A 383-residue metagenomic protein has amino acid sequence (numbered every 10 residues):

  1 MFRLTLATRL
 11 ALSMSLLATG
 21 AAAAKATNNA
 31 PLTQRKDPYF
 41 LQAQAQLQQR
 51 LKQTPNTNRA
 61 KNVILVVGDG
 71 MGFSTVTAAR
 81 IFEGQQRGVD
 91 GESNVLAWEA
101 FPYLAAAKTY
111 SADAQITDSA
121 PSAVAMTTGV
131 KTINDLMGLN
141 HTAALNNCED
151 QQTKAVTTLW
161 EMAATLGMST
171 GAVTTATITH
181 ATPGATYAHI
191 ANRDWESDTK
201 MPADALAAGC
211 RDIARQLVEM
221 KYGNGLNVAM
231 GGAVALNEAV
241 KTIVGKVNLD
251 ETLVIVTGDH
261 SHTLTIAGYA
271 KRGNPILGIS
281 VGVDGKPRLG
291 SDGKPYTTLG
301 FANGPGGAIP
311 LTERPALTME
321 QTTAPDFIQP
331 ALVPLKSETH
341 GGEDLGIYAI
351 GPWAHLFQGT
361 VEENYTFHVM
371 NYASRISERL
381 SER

Functional and structural regions predicted by a protein language model:
F2, T8, M14, A21-T54 (+1 more regions): Short glycine- and acidic-rich boundary segments immediately preceding or forming the N-terminal edge of structured
N29-Q44, N56-N62, M71-T77, I81-V124 (+1 more regions): A post-motif C-terminal structural segment
T57-R59, V67, M71, K131 (+1 more regions): Short, solvent-exposed loop/edge-beta patches enriched in aromatic
L65-V66, A172, V256: Structural beta-sheet core signal
V124-N134: Glycine-rich, acidic and aromatic/proline-enriched surface loops and short helix-turn segments that act as binding
G138-T153: His/Cys-centered metal/cofactor-coordination and adjacent catalytic loops
Q152-V156, C210-I213: Amphipathic coiled-coil/heptad-repeat helices and related helical stalk/stem segments that mediate oligomerization
T157-T174, I178-A181, Y222-N224: Active-site-proximal alpha/beta segments of enzymes that process anionic O-linked groups
